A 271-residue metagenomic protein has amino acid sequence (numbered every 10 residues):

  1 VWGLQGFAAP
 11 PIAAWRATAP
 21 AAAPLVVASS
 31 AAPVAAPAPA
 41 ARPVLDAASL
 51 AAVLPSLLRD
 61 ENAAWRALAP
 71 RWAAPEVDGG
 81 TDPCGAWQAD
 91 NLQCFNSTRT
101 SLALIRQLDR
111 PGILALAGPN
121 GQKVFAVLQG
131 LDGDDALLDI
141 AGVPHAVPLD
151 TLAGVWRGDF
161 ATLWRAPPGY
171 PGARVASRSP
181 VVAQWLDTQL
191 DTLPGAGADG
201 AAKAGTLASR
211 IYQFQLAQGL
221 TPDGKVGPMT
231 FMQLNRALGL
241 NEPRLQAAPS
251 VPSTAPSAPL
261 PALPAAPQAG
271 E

Functional and structural regions predicted by a protein language model:
V1-Q5: Hydrophobic membrane-insertion alpha-helices, especially the h-region of bacterial N-terminal signal peptides
G6-I113: Cysteine-nucleophile protease catalytic domains, especially the papain-like/related folds used in DUB/UBL proteases
S30, V53-L57, W72, D109-A117 (+3 more regions): Noncatalytic regulatory segments and standalone regulatory/sensor domains
A67-D78, L102-R106, A117-G118, D134 (+4 more regions): Structured segments of extracytoplasmic/periplasmic soluble domains in secreted or envelope-associated proteins
V124-L131: Short beta-strand-centered aromatic/proline hotspots
R174-A183, T188-A237, P243-P249, Q268-G270: Short acidic, glycine/serine/threonine-rich helix-capping segments at coil-helix boundaries
T254-E271: Long, low-complexity, intrinsically disordered segments
